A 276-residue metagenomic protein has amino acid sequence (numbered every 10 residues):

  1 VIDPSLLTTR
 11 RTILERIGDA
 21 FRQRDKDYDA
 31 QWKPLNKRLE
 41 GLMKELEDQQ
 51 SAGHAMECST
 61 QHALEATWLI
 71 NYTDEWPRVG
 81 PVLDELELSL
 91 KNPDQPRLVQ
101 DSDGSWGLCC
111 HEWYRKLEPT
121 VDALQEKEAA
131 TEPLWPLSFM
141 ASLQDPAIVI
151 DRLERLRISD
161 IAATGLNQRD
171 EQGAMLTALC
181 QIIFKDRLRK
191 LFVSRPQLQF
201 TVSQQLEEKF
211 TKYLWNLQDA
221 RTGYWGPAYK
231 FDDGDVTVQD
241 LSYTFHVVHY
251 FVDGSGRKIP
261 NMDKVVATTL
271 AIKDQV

Functional and structural regions predicted by a protein language model:
V1-L46: Intrinsically disordered, low-structural-confidence terminal and linker regions
I2, I13, I17, I70 (+5 more regions): Weak global preference for isoleucine
A30-C58, D74-H111, S142-G173, E207-T237 (+1 more regions): Glycine- and aromatic-rich loop/turn segments at beta-sheet edges
D48-R78, S105-P133, R155-T201, F231-K258 (+1 more regions): An alpha-helical repeat/solenoid feature that recognizes helix-turn-helix modules
S138-Q144, V202: Alpha-helical scaffold repeats of the Armadillo/HEAT/TPR superfamily
T201-E207: Glycine-rich, flexible loop segments associated with nucleotide phosphate handling
